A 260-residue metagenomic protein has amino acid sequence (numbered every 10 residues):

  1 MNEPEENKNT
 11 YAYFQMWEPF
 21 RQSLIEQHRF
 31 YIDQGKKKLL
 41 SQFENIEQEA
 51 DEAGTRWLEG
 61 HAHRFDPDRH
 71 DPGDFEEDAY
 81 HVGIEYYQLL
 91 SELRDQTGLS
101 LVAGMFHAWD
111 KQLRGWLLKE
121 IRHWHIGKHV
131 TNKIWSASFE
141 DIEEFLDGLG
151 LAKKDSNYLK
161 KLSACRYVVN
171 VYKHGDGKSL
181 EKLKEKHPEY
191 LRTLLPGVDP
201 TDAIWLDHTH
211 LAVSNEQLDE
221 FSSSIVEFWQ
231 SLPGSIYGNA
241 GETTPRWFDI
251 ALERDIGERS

Functional and structural regions predicted by a protein language model:
M1-L99, S156-K160, H187, L191-S260: Extended intrinsically disordered or low-complexity regions, especially N/C-terminal cytosolic tails and loops, rather
L99, A103, H107-N215, D219 (+1 more regions): Flexible secondary-structure boundary motifs
